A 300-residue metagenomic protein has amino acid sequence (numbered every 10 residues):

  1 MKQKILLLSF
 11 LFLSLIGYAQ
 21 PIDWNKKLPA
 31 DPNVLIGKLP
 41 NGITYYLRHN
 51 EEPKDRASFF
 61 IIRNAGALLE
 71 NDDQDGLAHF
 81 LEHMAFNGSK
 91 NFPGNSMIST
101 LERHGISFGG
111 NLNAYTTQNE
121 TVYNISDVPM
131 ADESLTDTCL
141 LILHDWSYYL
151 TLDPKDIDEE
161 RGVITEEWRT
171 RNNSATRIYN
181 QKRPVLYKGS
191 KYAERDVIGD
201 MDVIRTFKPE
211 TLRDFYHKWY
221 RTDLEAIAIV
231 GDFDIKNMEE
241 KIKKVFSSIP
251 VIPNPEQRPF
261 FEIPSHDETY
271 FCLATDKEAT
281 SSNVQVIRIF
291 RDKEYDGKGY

Functional and structural regions predicted by a protein language model:
M1-I5, A19: Positively charged n-region of N-terminal signal peptides that target proteins for export
F10-A19: Hydrophobic h-region of N-terminal signal peptides that target proteins for export in Gram-negative bacteria
Q20-P21, G189, A226-E294: An aromatic/glycine/proline-enriched structural segment found at the starts of mature extracellular/organellar domains
P21-L35, Y123-S126, E133, P184-E225 (+2 more regions): Histidine-acidic residue clusters that define the catalytic metal-binding segment of zinc metallopeptidase domains
K27-F60: Mature N-terminal segment immediately following signal peptide/propeptide cleavage in secreted/periplasmic
S58-S126, R177-I178, E194-D200: M16/MPP (pitrilysin/insulinase) zinc-metallopeptidase core fold and M16-derived inactive scaffolds
N87-S89, A114, Q118-N119, L135-I142 (+5 more regions): Scaffold signal of the M16-like zinc-metallopeptidase fold and its non-catalytic homologs
G94, I98-E102, T151-R169, N180 (+2 more regions): Acidic/histidine-enriched alpha-helical segments
